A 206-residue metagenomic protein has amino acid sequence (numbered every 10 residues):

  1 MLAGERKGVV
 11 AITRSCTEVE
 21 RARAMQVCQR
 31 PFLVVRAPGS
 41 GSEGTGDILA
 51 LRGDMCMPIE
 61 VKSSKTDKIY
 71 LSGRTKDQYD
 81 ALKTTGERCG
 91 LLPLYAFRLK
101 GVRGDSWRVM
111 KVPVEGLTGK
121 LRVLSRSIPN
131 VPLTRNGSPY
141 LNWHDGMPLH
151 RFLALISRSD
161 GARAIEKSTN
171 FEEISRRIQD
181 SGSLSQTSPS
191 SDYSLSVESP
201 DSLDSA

Functional and structural regions predicted by a protein language model:
M1-G39: Acidic-basic catalytic patches of nuclease active cores, encompassing PD-(D/E)XK and other metal-cofactor nuclease
L33, G41-S42, G46-E60: Active-site beta-strand-loop-beta-strand hairpin of nuclease catalytic cores that positions key catalytic residues
G46, Y70, D105-V109: A short acidic (Asp/Glu
G53, V61-S64, R98-K100: Beta-hairpin (beta-strand-turn-beta-strand) motif
V61-G73: Short beta-strand-loop-alpha-helix junction that forms the active-site gateway of nucleic-acid-processing nucleases
T75-A81: Short acidic (Asp/Glu) patches
K83-L117: Nucleic-acid nuclease catalytic cores
S106-P200, D204-A206: Intrinsically disordered, low-complexity terminal regions enriched in charged/polar residues
